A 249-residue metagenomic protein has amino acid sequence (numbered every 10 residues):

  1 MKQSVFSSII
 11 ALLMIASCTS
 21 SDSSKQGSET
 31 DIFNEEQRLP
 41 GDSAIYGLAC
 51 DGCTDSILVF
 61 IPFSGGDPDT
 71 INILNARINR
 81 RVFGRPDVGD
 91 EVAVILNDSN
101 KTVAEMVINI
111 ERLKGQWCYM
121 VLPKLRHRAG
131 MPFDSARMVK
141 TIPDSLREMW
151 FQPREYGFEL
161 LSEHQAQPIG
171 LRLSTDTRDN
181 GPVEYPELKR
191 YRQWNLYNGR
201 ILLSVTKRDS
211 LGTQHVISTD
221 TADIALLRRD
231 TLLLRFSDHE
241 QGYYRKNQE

Functional and structural regions predicted by a protein language model:
M1-V5: Positively charged n-region of N-terminal signal peptides that target proteins for export
F6-I10: Sec-dependent N-terminal signal peptides
M14-S17: C-terminal motif of bacterial Sec signal peptides marking the signal peptidase cleavage site
T19-E249: Lipid interaction determinants
